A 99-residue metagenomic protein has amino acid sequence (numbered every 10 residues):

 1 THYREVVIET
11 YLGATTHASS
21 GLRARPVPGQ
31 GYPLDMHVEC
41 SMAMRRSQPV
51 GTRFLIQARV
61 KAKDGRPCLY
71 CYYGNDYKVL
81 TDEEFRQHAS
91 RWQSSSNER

Functional and structural regions predicted by a protein language model:
T1-H17: Structural detector for short beta-strands of small beta-barrel domains
T15-H17, Q30-G31, L55, A62-G65 (+1 more regions): Catalytic phosphate/metal-binding cores of nucleic-acid and nucleotide-processing enzymes, i.e., regions that mediate
R23-P28: Short, acidic/hydrophobic/Gly-rich beta-strand patch recurrent on exposed beta strands that often constitutes part
Q30-C40: Short, structured beta-strand/loop micro-motifs enriched in basic residues and often containing a Trp
S41-I56: Short nucleic-acid-contacting surface segments enriched for D/E, G, S/T with interspersed K/R
V60-W92: OB-fold/S1-family single-stranded nucleic acid-binding modules
